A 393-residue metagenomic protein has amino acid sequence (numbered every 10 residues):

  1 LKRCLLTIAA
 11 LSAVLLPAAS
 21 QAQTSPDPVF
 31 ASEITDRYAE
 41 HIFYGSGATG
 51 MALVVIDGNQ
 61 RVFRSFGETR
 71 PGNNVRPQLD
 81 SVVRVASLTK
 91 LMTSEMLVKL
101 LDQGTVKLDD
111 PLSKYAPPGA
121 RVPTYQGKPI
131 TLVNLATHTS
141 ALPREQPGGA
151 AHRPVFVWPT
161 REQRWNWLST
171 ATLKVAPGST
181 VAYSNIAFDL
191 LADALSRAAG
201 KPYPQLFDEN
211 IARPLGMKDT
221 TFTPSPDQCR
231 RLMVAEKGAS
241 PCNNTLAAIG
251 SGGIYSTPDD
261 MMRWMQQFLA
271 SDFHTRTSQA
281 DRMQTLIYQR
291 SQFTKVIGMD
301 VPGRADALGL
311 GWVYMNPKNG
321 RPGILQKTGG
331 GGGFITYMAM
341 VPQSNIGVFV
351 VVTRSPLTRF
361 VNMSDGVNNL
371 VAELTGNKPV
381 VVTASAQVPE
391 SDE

Functional and structural regions predicted by a protein language model:
L1-R3: Positively charged n-region of N-terminal signal peptides that target proteins for export
T7-L16: Bacterial N-terminal signal peptides
S20-T24: Boundary at the C-terminal end of the N-terminal hydrophobic targeting segment
D27-V83, T105-K107, S169: Short, conserved catalytic-motif segment at the N-terminal edge
G45-A52, G72-L135, L173-I186, I249-G252 (+1 more regions): Short active-site loop at a secondary-structure junction that contains or immediately precedes the catalytic residue(s)
R70, P123-G332: Short, surface-exposed loop or secondary-structure junction motifs that flank catalytic or metal-binding residues
R290-I297, G303, P317, T353-E393: Short, gly/Ser/Thr-rich active-site loops of penicillin-recognizing serine hydrolases
Q326-K327, I335-R354: Short, well-ordered beta-strand elements
